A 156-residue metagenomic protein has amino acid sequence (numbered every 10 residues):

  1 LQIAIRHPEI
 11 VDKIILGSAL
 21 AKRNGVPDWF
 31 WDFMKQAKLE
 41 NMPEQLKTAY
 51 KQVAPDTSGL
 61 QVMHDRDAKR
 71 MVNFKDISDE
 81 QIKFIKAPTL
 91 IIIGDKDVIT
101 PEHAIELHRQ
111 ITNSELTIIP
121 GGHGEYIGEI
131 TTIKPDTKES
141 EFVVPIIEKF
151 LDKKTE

Functional and structural regions predicted by a protein language model:
L1-R6, I10-L46: Flexible "cap/lid" loop of the alpha/beta hydrolase fold
K35-N41, Q45-D56, R66-N73: Helix-loop "lid/cap" segments that line or gate small-molecule binding pockets
D65-Q81, D95: Active-site nucleophile elbow and catalytic-triad environment of alpha/beta-hydrolase enzymes
I82-K86, R109-I111: Short, conserved loop/helix-junction motifs that constitute active-site signature segments in enzyme catalytic cores
F84-I85, I91-I93: Short beta-strand/loop motif that positions the catalytic acidic residue of the alpha/beta-hydrolase fold
V98-H103: Conserved alpha/beta-hydrolase "acid-adjacent" motif
P120-E156: Catalytic active-site module of serine/aspartate enzymes centered on a nucleophile-bearing elbow/loop
